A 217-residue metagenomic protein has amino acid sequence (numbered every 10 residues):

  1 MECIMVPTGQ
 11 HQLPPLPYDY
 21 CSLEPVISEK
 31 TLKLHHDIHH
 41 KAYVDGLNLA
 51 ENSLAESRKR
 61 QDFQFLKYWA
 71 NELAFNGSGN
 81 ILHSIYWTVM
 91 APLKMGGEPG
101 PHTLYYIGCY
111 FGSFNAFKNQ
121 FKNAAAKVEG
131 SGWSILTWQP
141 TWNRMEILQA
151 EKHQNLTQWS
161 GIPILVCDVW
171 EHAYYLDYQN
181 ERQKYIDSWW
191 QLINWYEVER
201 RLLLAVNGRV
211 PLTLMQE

Functional and structural regions predicted by a protein language model:
M1-E217: Feature for soluble, non-membrane regions of globular proteins
